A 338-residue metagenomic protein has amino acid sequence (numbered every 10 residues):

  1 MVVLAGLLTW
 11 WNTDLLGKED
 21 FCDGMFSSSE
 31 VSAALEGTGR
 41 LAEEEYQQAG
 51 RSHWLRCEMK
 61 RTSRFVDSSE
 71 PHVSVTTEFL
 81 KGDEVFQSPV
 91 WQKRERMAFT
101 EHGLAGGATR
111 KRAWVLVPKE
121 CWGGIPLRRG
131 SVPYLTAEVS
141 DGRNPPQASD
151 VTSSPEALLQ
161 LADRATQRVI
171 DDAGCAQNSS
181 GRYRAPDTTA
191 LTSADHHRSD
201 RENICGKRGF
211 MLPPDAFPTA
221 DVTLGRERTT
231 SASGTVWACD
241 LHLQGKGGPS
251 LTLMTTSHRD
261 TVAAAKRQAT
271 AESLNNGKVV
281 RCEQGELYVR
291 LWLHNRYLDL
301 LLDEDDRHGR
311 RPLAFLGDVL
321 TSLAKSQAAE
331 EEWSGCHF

Functional and structural regions predicted by a protein language model:
M1-W11: Hydrophobic membrane-insertion alpha-helices, especially the h-region of bacterial N-terminal signal peptides
T9-W91, Q177-D240, L320-F338: Extracytoplasmic low-complexity, Pro/Thr/Ser/Ala/Gly-rich segments that lie immediately after a secretion/anchoring
L55-M59, K111-G123, W237-L241, V280-C282 (+2 more regions): Generic recognition of long tandem-repeat/solenoid scaffolds
E58-P186: Long, acidic/polar, low-complexity amphipathic helices and coiled-coil-like
K60, E138-S140, H242-Q244, M254 (+2 more regions): A structural detector for beta-sheet-dominated domains
S63-E70, P145-P146, Q244-L253, L298-L301: Short, surface-exposed beta-strand/loop "edge" segments at domain boundaries and coil↔beta transitions
Q147-D150, L158-I204, T255, R259-F338: Extracellularly exposed regions in secreted/surface proteins, prominently low-complexity, repeat-rich
D221-E283: Flexible, solvent-exposed loop/hinge segments that line or gate ligand/substrate-binding clefts
